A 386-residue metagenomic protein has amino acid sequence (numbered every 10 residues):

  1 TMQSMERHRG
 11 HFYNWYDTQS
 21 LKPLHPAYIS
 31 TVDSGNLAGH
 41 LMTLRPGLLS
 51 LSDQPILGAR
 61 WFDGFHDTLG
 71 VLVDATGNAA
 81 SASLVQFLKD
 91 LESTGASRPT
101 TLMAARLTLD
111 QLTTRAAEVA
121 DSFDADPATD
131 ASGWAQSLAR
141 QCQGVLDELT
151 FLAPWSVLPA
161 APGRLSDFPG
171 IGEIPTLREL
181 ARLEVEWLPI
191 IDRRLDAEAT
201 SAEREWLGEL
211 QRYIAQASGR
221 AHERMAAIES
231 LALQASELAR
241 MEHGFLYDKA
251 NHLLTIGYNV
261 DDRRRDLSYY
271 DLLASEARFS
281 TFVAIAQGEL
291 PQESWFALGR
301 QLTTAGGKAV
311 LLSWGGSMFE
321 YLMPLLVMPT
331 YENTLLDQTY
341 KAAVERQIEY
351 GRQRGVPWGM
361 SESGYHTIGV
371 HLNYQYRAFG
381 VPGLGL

Functional and structural regions predicted by a protein language model:
T1-L386: Acidic, mature catalytic/reactive cores of soluble proteins
